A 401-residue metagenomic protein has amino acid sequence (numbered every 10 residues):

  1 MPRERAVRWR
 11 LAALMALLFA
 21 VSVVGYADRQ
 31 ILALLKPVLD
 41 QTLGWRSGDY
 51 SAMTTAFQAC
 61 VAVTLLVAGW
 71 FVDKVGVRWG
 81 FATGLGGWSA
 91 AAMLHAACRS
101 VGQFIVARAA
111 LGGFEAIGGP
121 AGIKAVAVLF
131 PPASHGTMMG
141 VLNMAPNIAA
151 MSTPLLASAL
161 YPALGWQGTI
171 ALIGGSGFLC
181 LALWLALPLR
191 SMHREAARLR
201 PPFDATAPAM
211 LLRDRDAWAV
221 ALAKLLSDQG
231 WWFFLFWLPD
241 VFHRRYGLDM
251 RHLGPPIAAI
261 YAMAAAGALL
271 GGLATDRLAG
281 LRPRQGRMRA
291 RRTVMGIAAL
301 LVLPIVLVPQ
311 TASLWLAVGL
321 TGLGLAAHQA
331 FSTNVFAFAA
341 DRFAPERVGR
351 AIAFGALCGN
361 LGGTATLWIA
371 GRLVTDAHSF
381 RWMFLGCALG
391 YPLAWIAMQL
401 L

Functional and structural regions predicted by a protein language model:
P2-V7, H193-A221: Juxtamembrane intracellular "pre-TM" segments in multi-pass secondary transporters
Q30, Q58-L66, A150-M151, Y261-A265 (+2 more regions): Residue-level signature of mid-helix packing/kink "hotspots" within the transmembrane helices of 12-pass Major
L32-A33, R215-L269, S332, F336: Extracytoplasmic gate region of multi-pass secondary transporters
G44, G76, A97-Q103, T311-A312: Helix-breaking motifs and short loop linkers at transmembrane-helix boundaries and internal kinks in secondary membrane
V63-R99: Conserved MFS/SLC helix-loop-helix module at the cytosolic interface between two early adjacent transmembrane helices
W79-M93, R287-I305: Structural signature of the two symmetry-related core transmembrane helices
A107-A145: Cytoplasmic helix-loop-helix junction between adjacent transmembrane helices in 12-TM secondary transporters
L142-P188: Helix-loop-helix hairpin linking two adjacent transmembrane segments in secondary transporters
